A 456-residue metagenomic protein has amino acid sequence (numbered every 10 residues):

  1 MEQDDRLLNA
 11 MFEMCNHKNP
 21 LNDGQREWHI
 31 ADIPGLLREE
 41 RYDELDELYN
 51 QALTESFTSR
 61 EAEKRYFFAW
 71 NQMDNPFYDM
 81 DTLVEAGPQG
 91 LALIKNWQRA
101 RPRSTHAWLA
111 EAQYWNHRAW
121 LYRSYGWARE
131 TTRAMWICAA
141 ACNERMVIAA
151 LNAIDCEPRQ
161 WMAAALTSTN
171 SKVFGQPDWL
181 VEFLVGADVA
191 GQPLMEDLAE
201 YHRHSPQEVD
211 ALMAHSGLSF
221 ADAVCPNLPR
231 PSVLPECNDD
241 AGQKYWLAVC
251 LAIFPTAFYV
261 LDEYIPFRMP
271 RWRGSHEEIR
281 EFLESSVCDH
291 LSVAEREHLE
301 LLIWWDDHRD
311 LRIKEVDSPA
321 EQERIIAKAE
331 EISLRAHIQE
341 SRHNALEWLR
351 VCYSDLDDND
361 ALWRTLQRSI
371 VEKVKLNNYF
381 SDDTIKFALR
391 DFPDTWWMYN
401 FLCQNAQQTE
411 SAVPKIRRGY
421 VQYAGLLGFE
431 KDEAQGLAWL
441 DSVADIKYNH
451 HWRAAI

Functional and structural regions predicted by a protein language model:
M1-L48: Compositionally biased, long intrinsically disordered regions
M11-M14, Y49, P88-N96, G242-Y245 (+2 more regions): Repeat-mediated protein-protein interaction surfaces in helical alpha-solenoids
A31, G35-E39, D43-R101, Q113-R159 (+6 more regions): Short coil/linker segments at helix-helix boundaries
R41, R335-P414, L426-L427, K447: Long C-terminal extensions of eukaryotic subunits of large macromolecular complexes
S104-A107, E157-A163, F254-Y259, V293 (+6 more regions): Residue-level recognition of tetratricopeptide repeat
A110, H117, L166, E263 (+9 more regions): "A position-specific structural signal for the A-helix of alpha-solenoid helical repeats
H298-L299, N359: Beta-propeller domains
E323-R324, K328-I332, I446-I456: Terminal, low-structured helical/coil segments at or just beyond the last alpha-helical repeat
